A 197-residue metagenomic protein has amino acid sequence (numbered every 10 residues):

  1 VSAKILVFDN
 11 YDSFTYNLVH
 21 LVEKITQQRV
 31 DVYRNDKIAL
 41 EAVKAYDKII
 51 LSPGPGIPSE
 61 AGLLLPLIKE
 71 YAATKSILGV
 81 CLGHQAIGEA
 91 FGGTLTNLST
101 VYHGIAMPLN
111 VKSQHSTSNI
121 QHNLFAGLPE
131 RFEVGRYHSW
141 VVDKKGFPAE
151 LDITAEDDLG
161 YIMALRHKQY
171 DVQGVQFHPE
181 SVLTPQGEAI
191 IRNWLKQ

Functional and structural regions predicted by a protein language model:
V1, V111-A126: Intrinsic disorder/low-complexity segments
S2-L6: Extreme N-terminal starter segment of soluble prokaryotic enzymes
Q28-K37: A short beta-strand-loop structural module common to alpha/beta enzyme folds
I38-Y46: Short amphipathic alpha-helix with an adjacent loop that forms part of the alpha/beta core around
Y46-K112, N123-L124, E133, I191-N193: Cysteine-nucleophile active-site neighborhood
H122-Q169: Catalytic beta-strand/loop cores that center a nucleophilic Ser/Cys/Thr and support acyl-enzyme chemistry
R131, Q169, G174-P185: Phosphate-binding/catalytic loops
V182-Q197: Acyltransferase
